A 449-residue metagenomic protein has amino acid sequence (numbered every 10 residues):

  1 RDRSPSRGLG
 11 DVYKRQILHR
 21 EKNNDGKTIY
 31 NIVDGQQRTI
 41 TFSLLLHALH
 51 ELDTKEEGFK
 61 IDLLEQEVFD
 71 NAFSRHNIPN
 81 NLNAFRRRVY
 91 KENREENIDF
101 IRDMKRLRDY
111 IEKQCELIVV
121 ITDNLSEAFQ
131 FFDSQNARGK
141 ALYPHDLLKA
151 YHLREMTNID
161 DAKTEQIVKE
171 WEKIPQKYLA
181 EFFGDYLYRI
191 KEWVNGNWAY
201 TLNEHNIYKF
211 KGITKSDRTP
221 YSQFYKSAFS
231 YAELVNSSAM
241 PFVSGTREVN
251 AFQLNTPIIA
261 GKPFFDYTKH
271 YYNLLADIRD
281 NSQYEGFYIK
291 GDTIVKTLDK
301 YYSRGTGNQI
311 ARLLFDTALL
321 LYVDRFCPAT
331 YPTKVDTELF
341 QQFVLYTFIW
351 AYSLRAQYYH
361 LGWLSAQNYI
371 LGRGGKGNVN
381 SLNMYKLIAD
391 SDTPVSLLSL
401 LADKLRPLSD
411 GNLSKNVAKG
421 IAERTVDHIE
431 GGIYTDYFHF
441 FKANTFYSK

Functional and structural regions predicted by a protein language model:
R1, R7-K449: Flexible coil/loop and intrinsically disordered segments
